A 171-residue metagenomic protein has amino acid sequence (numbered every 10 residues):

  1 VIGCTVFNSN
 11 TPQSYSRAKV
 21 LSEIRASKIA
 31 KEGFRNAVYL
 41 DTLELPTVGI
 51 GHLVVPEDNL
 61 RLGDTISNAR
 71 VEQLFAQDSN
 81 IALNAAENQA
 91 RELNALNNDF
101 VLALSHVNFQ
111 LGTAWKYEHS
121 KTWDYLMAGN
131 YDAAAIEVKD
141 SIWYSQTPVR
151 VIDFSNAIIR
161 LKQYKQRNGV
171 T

Functional and structural regions predicted by a protein language model:
G3-A37, H52, N59, I66 (+3 more regions): Long, amphipathic alpha-helical surface segments
R25, L45-T47, V101: A residue-level signal for beta-strand positions that form part of recognition/binding surfaces within mature
R35-D41, E87-F100, K121, E137: Surface-exposed patches in mature extracellular/periplasmic domains of secreted proteins
D41, D58-R61: Short, glycine/acidic-enriched capping/hinge loops at junctions between secondary-structure elements
E44-V54: Early exported N-terminus immediately downstream of N-terminal targeting peptides
R61-W115: Mid-length scaffold segments of soluble, non-membrane domains
